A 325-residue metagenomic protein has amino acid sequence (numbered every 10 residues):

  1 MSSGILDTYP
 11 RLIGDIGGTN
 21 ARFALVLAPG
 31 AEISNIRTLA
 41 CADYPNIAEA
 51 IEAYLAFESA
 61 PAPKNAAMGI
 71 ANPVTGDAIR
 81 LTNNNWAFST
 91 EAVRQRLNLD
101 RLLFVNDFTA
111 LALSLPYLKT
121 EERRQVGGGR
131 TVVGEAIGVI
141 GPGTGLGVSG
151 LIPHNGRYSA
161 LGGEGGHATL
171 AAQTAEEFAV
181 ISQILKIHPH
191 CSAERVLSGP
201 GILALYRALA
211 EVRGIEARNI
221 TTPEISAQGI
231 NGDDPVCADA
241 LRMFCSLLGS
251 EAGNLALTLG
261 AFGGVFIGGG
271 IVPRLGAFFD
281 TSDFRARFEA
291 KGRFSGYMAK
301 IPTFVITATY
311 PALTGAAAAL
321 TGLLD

Functional and structural regions predicted by a protein language model:
M1-A62, A179-D325: ATP-binding/phosphotransfer module of carbohydrate and carboxylate kinases, centering on a glycine-rich
T19, F108-T109, T144, I271: A generic "binding-loop/recognition-motif" signal
A21, P73-T75, G145-S149, A204 (+1 more regions): Short, acidic Gly/Pro/Ser/Thr-rich loop/turn segments
L27-A28, L81-N83, Y117-T120, P153-G156 (+2 more regions): Short, glycine/charged-enriched secondary-structure capping and boundary segments
A40-A42, L81-N84, L103-A110, G128-V132 (+2 more regions): Active-site nucleophile and cofactor-binding loops and adjacent substrate-binding regions of central metabolic enzymes
E58-F104, T109-E122, V139, R274-A277: Short beta-strand-loop/turn "lid" adjacent to the catalytic site in phosphate-handling enzymes
R101-V132, P223-C245, S250: ATP-dependent carbohydrate kinase catalytic cores
E122-A193, G276-A277, D283-E289, R293-S295: Glycine-rich phosphate-binding loop of actin/hexokinase-like ATP-binding domains
